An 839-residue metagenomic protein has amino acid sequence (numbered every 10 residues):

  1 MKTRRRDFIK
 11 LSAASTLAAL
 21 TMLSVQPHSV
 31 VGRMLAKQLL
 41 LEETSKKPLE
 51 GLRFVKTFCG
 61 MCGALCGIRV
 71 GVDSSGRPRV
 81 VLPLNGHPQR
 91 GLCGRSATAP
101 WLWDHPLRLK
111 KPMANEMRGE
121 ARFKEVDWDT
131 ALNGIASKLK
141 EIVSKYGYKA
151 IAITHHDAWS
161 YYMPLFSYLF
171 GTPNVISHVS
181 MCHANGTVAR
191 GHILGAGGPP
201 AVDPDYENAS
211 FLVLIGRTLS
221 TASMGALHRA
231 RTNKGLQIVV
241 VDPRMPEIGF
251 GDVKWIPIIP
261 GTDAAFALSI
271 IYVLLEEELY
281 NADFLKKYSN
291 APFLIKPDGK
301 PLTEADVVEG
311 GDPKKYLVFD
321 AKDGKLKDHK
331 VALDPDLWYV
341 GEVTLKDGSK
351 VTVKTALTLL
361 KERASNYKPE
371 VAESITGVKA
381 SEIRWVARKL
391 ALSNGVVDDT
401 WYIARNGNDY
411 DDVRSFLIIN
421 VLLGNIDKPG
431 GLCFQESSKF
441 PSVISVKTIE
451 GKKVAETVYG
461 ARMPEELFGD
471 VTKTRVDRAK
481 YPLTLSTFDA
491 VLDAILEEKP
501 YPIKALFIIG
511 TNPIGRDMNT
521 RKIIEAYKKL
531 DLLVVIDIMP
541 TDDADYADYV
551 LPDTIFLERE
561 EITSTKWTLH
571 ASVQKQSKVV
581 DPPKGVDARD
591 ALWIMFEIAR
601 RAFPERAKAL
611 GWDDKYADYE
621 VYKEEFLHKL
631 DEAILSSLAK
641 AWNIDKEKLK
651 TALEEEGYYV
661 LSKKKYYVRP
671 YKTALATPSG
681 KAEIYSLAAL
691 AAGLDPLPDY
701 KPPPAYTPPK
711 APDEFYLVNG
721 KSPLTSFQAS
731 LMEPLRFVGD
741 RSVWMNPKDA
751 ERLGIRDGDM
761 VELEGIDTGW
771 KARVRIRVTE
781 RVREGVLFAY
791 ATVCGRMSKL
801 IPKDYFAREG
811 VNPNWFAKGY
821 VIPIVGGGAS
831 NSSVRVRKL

Functional and structural regions predicted by a protein language model:
K2-D283, K287-Y339, S349, V353 (+7 more regions): N-terminal export/assembly segments and adjacent metallocofactor-ligating motifs of anaerobic energy-metabolism
Y146-A150, N281-L285, D427-F434, A607-D614: Flexible, glycine/charged-enriched surface loops at secondary-structure junctions
A150-A158, V371-V378, T400-N408, K439-P441 (+2 more regions): Conserved short loop/turn motifs at secondary-structure junctions
H155-D157, K287-N290, K389, L432-V443 (+1 more regions): A glycine-rich phosphate-binding loop feature that marks nucleotide/adenosyl-phosphate handling sites
P164-R231, L236-V241, A265, P335-T344 (+9 more regions): Extended redox/cofactor-interaction regions of prokaryotic respiratory oxidoreductases
D252-I258, T554, E558-E561, S572-K584: Short beta-alpha connecting loops at secondary-structure transitions that line or flank enzyme active sites
G261, F266, K529-S572, I598-A599 (+2 more regions): C-terminal, active-site-flanking charged/polar segments
V579-P583, R589-K646, Q728-S730, P734-V743 (+1 more regions): Long, contiguous, secondary-structure-rich segments that constitute the structural scaffold of globular domains
